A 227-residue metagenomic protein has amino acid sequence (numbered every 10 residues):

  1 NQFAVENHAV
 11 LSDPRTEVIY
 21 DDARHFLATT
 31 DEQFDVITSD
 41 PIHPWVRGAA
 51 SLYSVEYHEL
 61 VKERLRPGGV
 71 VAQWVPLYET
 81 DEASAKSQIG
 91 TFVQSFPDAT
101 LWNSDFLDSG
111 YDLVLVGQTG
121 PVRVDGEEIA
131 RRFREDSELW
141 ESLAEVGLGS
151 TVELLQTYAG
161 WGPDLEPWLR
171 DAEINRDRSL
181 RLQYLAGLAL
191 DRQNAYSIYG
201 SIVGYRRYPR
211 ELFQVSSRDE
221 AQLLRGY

Functional and structural regions predicted by a protein language model:
N1-I89, V93, P97, D108-G110: The AdoMet/dcAdoMet-binding core of the Class I SAM-like
V5-P14, D21-D31, T100-Y227: Soluble small-group transferase modules, centered on the S-adenosyl donor enzyme superfamily
